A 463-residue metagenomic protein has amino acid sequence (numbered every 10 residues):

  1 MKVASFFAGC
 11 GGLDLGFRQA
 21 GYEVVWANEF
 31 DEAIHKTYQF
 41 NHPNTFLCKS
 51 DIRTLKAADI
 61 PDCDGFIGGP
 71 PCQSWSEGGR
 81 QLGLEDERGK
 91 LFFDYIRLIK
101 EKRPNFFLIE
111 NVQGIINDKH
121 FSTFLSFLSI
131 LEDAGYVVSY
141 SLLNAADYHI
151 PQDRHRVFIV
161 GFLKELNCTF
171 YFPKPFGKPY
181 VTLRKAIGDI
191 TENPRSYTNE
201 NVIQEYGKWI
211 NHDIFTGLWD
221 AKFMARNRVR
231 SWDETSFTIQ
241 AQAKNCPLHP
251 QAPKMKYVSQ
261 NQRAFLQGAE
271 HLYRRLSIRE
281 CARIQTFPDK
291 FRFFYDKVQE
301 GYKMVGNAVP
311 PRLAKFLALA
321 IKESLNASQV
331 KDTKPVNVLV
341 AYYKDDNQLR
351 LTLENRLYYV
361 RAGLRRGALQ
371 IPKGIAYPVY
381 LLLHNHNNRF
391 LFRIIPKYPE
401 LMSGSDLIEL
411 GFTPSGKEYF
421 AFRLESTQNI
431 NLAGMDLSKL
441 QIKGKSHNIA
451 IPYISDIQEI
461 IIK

Functional and structural regions predicted by a protein language model:
K2-V24, I130-D133, R156-M304, A308-P335: S-adenosyl-L-methionine-dependent DNA methyltransferase catalytic core
V25, D64, N105, P378-V379: Conserved acidic residues
D31-E32: Conserved SAM/SAH-binding beta-strand->alpha-helix loop
Y38: Conserved SAM-binding loop
N44-D51: Conserved SAM-binding strand-loop segment of SAM-dependent methyltransferases
L55-G65, Q73-W232: Class I S-adenosyl-L-methionine
V330-V338, R389, P399-K463: Contiguous surface segments at macromolecular interaction interfaces
V338-F390: Acidic, glycine-rich low-complexity segments with interspersed aromatic residues
